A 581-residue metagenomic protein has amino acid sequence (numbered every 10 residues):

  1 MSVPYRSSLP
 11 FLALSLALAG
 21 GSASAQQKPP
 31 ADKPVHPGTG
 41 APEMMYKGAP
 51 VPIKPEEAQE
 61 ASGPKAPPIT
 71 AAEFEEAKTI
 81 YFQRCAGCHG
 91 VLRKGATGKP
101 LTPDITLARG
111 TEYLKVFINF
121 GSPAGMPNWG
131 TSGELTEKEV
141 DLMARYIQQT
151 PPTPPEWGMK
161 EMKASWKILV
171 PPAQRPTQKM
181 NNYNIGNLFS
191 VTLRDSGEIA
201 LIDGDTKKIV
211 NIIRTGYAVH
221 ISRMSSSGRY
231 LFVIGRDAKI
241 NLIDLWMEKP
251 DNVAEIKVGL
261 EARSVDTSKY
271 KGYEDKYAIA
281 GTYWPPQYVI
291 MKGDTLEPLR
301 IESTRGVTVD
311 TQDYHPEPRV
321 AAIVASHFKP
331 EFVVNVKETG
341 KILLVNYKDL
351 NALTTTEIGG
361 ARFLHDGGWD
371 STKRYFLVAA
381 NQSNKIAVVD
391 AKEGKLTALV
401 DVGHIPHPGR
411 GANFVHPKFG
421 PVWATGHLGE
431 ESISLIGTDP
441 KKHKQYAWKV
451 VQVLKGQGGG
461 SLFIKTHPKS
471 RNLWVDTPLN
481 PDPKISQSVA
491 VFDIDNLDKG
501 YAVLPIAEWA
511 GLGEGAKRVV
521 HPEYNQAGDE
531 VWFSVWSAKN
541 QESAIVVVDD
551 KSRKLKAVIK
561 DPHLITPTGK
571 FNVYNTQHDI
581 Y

Functional and structural regions predicted by a protein language model:
Q27-K47, L92, A96, T102-T153: Extracytoplasmic electron-transfer domains, predominantly the class I c-type cytochrome c fold
P34-I80, T177: Electrostatic cytochrome c docking/interface patches
T70-L92, Y113-F120: Sequence/structural segment immediately N-terminal to covalent heme-attachment motifs in c-type and related
K167-Y183, R223-S226, V265-E274, D313-F328 (+5 more regions): Structural signature of eukaryotic scaffold interfaces centered on beta-propeller domains
I212-G216, E255-L260, S303-R305, Q312-P316 (+5 more regions): Surface loop/turn motifs at the tips and blade-to-blade linkers of beta-strand repeat domains
I243-M247, G293-P298, N346-L350, A391-K395 (+3 more regions): Short loop/turn segments immediately following beta-strands, especially the blade-tip and inter-blade linker loops
K257-E331, V336-E338, N351-I358, L364: Asp-box/WD-like beta-propeller blade repeats and closely related beta-sheet repeat scaffolds
V422-W423, G458-N540: Loop/turn-rich, solvent-exposed surfaces of beta-rich toroidal or solenoidal domains
